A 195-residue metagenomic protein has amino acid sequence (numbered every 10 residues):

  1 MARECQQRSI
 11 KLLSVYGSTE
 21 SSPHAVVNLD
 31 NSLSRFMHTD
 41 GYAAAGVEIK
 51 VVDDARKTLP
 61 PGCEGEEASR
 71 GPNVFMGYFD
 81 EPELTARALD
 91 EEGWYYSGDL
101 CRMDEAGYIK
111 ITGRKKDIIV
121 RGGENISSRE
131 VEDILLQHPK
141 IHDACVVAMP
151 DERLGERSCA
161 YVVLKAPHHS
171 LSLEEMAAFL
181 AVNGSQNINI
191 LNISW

Functional and structural regions predicted by a protein language model:
M1-R35, E48, A55: Gly/Ser/Thr-rich phosphate-binding loop
L13-E20, G41-A43, V147-P150: Beta-strand->loop->alpha-helix junctions that form or flank phosphate-binding loops in nucleotide-handling enzymes
G17, G71, M76-G77, L84 (+1 more regions): AMP-binding/adenylate-forming catalytic core of the ANL superfamily
Y42-G46, K57-A88, E124-I126: Conserved ATP/PPi-binding loop(s) of AMP-dependent carboxylate-activating enzymes
V52-D53, L89, S97, M103 (+1 more regions): Hydrophobic alpha-helical segments, especially N-terminal targeting/anchoring helices
D53-R56, E64, E92, E105-A106 (+1 more regions): Residue-level recognition of short loop/turn positions
E67, S185-W195: Low-complexity basic/metal-binding stretches
